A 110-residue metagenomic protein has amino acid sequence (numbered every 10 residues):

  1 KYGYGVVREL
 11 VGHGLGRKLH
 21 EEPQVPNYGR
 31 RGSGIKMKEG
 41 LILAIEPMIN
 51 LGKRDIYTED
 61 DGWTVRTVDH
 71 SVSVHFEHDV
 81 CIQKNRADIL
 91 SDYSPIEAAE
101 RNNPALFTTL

Functional and structural regions predicted by a protein language model:
K1-M48: A contiguous pocket-lining binding segment that forms or flanks enzyme active sites
G29-L110: Charged, cofactor-coupling segments
